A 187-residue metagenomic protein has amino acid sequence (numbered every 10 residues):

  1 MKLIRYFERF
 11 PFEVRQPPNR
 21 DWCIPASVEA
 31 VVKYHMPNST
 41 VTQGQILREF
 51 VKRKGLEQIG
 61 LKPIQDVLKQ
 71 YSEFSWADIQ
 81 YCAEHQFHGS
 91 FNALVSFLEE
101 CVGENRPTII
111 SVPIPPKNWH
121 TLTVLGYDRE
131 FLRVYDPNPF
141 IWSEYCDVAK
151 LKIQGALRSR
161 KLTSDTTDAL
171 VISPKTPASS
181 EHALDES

Functional and structural regions predicted by a protein language model:
M1-H88, D165-E186: Cysteine-nucleophile protease catalytic domains, especially the papain-like/related folds used in DUB/UBL proteases
M1-I4, K54, V102-E104, L125-S187: Noncatalytic regulatory segments and standalone regulatory/sensor domains
L61, K117-H120, S143: Extracytoplasmic/secreted cell-surface and envelope-processing proteins
K62-L68, L94-E99, I153-R160: Intrinsically disordered, low-complexity boundary segments flanking structured domains
E84-P137: Active-site-adjacent substructure of cysteine-protease-like catalytic cores
